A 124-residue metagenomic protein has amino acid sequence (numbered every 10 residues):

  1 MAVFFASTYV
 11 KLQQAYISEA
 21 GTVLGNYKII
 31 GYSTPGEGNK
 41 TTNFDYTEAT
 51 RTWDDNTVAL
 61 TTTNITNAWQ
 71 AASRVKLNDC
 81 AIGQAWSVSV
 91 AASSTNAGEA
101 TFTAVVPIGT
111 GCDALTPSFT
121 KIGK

Functional and structural regions predicted by a protein language model:
M1-G21: Membrane-proximal N-terminal amphipathic helix
S18-K124: Periplasmic/extracellular, small/polar-rich flexible segments of pilin-like filament-forming proteins
